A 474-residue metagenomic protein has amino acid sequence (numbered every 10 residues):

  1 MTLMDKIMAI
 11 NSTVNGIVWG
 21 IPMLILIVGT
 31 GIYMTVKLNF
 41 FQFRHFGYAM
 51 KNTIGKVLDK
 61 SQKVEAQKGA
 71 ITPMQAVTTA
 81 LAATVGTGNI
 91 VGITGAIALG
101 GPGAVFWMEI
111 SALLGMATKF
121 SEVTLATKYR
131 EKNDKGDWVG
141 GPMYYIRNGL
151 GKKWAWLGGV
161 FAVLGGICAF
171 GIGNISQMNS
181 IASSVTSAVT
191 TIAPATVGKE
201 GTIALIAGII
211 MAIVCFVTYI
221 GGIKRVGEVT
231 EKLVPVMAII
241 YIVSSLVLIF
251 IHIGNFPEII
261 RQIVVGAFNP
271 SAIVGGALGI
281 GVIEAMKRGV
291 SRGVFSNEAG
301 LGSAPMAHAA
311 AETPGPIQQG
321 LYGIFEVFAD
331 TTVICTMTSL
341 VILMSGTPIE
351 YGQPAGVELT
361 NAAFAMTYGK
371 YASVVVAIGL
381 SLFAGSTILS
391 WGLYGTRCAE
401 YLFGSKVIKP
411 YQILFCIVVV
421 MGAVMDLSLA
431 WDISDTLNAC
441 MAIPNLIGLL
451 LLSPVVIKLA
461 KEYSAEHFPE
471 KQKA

Functional and structural regions predicted by a protein language model:
M1-T87, I97-A104, G115, V420 (+1 more regions): N-terminal alpha-helical transmembrane segments of multi-pass membrane transport and channel/translocase proteins
D5-I7, K37-Q42, G88-I93, G171-I181 (+6 more regions): Transmembrane helix-loop junctions in multi-pass membrane proteins
L24-G29, E109, G158-V163, V189-G221 (+4 more regions): Transmembrane alpha-helical segments of multi-pass small-molecule transport proteins
L26-M34, L38-M50, M178-V185, I203-V264 (+4 more regions): Membrane-interface loop-to-helix entry segments
M34-T35, S111-G136, M143, R147-N179 (+2 more regions): Helix-loop-helix module between adjacent transmembrane segments
F40-I71, G95-I97, G101-V105, A117-G151 (+5 more regions): Flexible loop linkers connecting adjacent transmembrane helices in multi-pass alpha-helical membrane transporters
S61-I97, L125-G149, V160-G166, G279-F328: Alpha-helical membrane segments and immediately flanking helix-loop junctions that form or couple to the substrate/ion
F120-D134, S244-Q262, P270-A277, A309-T313 (+1 more regions): Extracellular/periplasmic helix-exit of transmembrane alpha-helices
